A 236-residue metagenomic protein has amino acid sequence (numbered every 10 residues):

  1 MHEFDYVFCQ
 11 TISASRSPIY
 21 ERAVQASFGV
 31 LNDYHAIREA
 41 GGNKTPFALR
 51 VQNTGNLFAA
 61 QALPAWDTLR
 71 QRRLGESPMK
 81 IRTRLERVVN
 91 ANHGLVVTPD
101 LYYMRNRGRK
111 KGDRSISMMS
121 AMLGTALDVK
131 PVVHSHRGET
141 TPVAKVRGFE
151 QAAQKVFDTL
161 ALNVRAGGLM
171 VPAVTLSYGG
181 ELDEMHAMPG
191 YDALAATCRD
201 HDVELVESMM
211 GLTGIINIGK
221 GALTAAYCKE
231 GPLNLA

Functional and structural regions predicted by a protein language model:
M1-V30, Y34: N-terminal glycine-rich phosphate/adenylate-binding segment common to multiple enzyme folds
T11-S13, Q52-G55: Short beta-strand->loop
I19, Q25-F28, R38-A40, P46-R50 (+2 more regions): Mixed-charge interfacial surface used for oligomerization/domain docking and macromolecular partner engagement
